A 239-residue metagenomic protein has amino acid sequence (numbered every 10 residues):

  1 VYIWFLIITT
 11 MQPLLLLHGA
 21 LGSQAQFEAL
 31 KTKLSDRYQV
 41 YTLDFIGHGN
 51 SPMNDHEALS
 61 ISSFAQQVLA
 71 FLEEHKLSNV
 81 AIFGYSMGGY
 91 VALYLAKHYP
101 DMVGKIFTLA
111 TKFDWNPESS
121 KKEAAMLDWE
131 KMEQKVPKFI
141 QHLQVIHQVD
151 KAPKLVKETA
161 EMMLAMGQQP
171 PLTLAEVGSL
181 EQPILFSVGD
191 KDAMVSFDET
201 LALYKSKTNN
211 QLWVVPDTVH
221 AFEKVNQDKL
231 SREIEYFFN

Functional and structural regions predicted by a protein language model:
T10-N54: Conserved HGGG/HGGXW glycine-rich cap/lid loop of the alpha/beta-hydrolase fold
S63-V80: Conserved acidic catalytic loop of the alpha/beta-hydrolase fold
Y90-H98, V103-V136: Flexible "cap/lid" loop of the alpha/beta hydrolase fold
A160-E176: Active-site nucleophile elbow and catalytic-triad environment of alpha/beta-hydrolase enzymes
L180, F186-V188, D192: Short beta-strand/loop motif that positions the catalytic acidic residue of the alpha/beta-hydrolase fold
Q182, S196-K205: Short alpha-helix in the alpha/beta-hydrolase fold that links the catalytic acid
K191-V195, H220-A221: Acidic catalytic loop of the alpha/beta-hydrolase fold
T218-S231: Catalytic histidine-centered segment of alpha/beta-hydrolase-like enzymes
